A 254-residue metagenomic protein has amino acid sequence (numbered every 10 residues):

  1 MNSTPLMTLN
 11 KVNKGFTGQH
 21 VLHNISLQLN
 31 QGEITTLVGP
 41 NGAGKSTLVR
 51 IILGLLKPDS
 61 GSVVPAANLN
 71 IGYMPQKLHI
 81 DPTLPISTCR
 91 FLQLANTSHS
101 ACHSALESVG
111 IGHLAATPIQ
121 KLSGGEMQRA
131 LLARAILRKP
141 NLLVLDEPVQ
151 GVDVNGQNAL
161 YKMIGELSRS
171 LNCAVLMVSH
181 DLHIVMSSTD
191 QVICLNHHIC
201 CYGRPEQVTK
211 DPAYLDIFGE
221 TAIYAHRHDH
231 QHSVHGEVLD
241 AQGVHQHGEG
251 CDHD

Functional and structural regions predicted by a protein language model:
M7-L9, L22: Conserved structural motif at the start of ABC-family nucleotide-binding domains
H99-T117: Conserved ABC ATPase "signature" region
P118-L122, E126: Conserved ABC ATPase signature
L143-E147: Catalytic Walker B motif of ABC-type/P-loop ATPase nucleotide-binding domains
S179-H180: H-loop/switch region of ABC-family ATPase nucleotide-binding domains
V192-R204: H-loop (His-switch) and adjacent beta-strand-loop-beta switch element of ABC-type ATPase nucleotide-binding domains
K210, I217-D254: ABC ATPase nucleotide-binding domains
